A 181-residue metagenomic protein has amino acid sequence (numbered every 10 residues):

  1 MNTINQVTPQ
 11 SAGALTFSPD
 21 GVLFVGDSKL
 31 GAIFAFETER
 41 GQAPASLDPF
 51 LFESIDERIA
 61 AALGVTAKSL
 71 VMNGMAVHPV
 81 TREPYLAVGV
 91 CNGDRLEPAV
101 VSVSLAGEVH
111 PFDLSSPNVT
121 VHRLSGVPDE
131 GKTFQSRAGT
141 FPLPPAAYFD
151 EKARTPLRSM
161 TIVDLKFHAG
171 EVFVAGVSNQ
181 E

Functional and structural regions predicted by a protein language model:
M1-E181: Sequence/structural signature of beta-propeller domains
